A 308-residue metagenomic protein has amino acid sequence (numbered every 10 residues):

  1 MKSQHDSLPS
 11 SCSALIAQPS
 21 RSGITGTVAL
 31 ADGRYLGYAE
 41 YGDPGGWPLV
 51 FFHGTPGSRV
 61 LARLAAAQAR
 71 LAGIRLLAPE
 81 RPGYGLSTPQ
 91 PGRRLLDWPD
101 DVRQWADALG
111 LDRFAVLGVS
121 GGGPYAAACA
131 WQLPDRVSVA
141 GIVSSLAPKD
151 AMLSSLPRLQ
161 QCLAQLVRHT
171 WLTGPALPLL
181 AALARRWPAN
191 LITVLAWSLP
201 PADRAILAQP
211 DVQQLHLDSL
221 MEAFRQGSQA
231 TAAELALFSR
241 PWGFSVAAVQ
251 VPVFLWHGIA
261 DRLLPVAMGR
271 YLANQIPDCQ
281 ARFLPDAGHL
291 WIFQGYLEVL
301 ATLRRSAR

Functional and structural regions predicted by a protein language model:
D43-G46, H53-S58, S120, I259: Active-site glycine-rich loops that stabilize anionic/oxyanionic intermediates across multiple enzyme folds
T55-A67: The serine-hydrolase catalytic nucleophile loop
A69-P89: Conserved alpha/beta-hydrolase
D97-A115: Conserved acidic catalytic loop of the alpha/beta-hydrolase fold
R113-S155: Conserved hydrolase catalytic core segment
Q160-F244: Alpha/beta-hydrolase
V249, L255-H257, D261: Short beta-strand/loop motif that positions the catalytic acidic residue of the alpha/beta-hydrolase fold
D278-R308: Catalytic active-site module of serine/aspartate enzymes centered on a nucleophile-bearing elbow/loop
